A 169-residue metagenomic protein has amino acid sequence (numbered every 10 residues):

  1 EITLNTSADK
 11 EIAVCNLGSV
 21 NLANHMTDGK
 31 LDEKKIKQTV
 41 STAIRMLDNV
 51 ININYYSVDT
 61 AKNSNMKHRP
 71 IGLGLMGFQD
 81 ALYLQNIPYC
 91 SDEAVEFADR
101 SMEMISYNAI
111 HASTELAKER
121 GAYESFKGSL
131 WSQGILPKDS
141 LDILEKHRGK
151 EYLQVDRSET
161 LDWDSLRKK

Functional and structural regions predicted by a protein language model:
E1-N65, P70, L75-Q85: Function-dense linear segments that define catalytic or interfacial modules in macromolecule-processing proteins
T39-K62, M66, P88-K169: Internal maturation/activation junctions in enzymes
